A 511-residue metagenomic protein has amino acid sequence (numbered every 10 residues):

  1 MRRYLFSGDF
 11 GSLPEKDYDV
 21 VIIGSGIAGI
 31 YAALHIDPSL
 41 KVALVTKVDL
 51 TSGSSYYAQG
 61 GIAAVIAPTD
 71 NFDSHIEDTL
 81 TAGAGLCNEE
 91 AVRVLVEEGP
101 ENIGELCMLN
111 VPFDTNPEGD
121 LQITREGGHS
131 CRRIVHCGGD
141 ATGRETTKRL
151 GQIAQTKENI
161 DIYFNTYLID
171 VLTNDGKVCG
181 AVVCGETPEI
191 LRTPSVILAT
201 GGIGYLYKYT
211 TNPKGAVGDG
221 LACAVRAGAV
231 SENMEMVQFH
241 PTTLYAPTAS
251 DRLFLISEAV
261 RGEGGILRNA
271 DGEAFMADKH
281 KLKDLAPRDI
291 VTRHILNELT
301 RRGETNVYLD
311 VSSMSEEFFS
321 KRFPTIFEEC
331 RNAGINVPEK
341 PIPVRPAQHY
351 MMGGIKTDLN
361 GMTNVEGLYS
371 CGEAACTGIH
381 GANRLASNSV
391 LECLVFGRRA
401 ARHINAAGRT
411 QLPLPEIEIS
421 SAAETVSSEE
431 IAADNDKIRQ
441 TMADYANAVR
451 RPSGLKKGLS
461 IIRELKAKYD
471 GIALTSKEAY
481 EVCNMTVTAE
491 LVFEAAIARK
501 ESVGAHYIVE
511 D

Functional and structural regions predicted by a protein language model:
M1-G11, E15-D19, I27, H35 (+12 more regions): Glycine- and aromatic-enriched mobile tails/lids
K16-Y18, E186-S195, N364-V365: Core beta-strand elements of the Rossmann-like FAD/NAD(P) dinucleotide-binding domain in flavoenzyme oxidoreductases
V20-L44: N-terminal Rossmann-like FAD-binding beta1-loop-alpha1 element of flavoenzymes
A64-L95: Glycine-rich active-site loop/strand segments that organize a redox cofactor
C87-P100, I134-Q152, Y163, T211-G218 (+2 more regions): Short beta-strand to alpha-helix junction loop
M108-T187, A199, T243-P247: Conserved redox-cofactor binding core of oxidoreductases
S195-S250, F254, R301, N388-F396: Glycine-rich loop(s) and the adjacent beta-strand/alpha-helix scaffold that form part
C223, A229-K340, H403-T410: An anion/pyrophosphate-binding glycine-rich loop and adjacent beta-alpha core in soluble alpha-beta enzymes
